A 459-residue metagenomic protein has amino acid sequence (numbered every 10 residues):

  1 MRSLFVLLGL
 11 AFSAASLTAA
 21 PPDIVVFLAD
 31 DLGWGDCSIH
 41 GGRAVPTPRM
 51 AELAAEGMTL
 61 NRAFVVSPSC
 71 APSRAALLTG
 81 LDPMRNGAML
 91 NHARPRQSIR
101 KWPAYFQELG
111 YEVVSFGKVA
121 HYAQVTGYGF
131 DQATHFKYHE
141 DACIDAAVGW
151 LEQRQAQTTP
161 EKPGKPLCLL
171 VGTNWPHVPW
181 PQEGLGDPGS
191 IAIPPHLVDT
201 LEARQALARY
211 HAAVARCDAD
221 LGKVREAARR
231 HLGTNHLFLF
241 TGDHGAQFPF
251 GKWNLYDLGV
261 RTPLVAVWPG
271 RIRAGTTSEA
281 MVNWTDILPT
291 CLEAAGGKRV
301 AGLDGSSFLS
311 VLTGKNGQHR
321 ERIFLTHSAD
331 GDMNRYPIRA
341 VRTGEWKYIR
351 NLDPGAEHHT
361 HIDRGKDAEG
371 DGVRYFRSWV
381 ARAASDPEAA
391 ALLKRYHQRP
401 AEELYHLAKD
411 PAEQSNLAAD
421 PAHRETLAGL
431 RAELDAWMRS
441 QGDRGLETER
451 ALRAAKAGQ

Functional and structural regions predicted by a protein language model:
R2, A11, L17-E403, P411-A432 (+5 more regions): Formylglycine-dependent sulfatase
V6-L8: Sec-dependent N-terminal signal peptides
